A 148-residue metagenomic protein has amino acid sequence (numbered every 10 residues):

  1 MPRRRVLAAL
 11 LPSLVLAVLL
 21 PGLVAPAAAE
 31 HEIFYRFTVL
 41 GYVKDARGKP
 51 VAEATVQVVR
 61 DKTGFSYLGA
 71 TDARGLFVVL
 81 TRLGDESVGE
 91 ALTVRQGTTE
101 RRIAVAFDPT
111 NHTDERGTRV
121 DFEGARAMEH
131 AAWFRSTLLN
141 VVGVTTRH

Functional and structural regions predicted by a protein language model:
M1-A8, P21: Twin-arginine (Tat) signal peptide motif
L10-G22: Bacterial N-terminal signal peptides
L23-R47, D61, A131-H148: Beta-strand-rich domain onsets/edges
P50-A52: Short acidic/proline- and small/hydrophobic-mixed sequence motifs that coincide with surface turns and coil-to-beta
A54-V59: Hydrophobic beta-strand segments
K62-L80: Short, acidic Ser/Thr/Gly-rich low-complexity loop/linker segments typical of extracellular and cell-surface proteins
V78-G89: Short Pro-Gly-centered beta-turn/loop motif in secreted/extracellular proteins
E100-P109: Edge beta-strands of extracellular beta-sandwich domains
